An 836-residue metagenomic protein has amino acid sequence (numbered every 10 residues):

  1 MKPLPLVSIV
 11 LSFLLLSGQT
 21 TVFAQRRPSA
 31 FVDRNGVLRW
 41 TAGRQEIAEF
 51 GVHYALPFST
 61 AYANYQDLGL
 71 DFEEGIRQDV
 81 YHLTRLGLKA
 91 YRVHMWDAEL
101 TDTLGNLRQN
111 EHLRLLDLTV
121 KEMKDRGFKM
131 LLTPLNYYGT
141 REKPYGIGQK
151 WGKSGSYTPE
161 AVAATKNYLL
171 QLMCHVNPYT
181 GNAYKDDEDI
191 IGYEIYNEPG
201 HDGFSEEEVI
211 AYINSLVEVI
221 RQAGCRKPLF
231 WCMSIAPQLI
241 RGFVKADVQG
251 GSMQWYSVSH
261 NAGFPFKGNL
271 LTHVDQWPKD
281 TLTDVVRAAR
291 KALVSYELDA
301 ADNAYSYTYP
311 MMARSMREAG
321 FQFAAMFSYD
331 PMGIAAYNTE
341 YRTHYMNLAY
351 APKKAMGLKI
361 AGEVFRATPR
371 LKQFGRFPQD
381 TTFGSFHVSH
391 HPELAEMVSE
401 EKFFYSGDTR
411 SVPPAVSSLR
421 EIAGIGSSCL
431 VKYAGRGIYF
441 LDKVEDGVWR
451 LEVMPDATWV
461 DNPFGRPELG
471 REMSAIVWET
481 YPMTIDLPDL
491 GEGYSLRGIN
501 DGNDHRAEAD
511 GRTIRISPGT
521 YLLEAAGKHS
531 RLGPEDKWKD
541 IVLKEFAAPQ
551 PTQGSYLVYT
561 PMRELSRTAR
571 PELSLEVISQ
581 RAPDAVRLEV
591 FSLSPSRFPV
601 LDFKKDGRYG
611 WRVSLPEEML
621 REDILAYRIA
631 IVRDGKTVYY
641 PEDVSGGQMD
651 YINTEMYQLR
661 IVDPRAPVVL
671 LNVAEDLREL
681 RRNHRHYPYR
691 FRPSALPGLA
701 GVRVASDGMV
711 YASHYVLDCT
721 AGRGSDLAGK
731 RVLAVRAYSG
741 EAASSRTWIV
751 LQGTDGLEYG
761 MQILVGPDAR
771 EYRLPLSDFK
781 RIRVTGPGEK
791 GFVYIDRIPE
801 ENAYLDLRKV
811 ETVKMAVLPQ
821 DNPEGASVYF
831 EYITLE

Functional and structural regions predicted by a protein language model:
M1-Q25: Bacterial Sec-dependent N-terminal signal peptides
R27-D247: Active-site mouth of glycoside hydrolases
C225, L271-A335, Y341-G357: Catalytic-core region of carbohydrate-active enzymes that cleave or remodel glycosidic bonds
F230, L239-D302: Glycoside hydrolase catalytic-domain groove-lining segments
D330-G465: Aromatic- and carboxylate-lined catalytic core of secreted/periplasmic carbohydrate-active enzymes
V412-L565, S574-I578: C-terminal beta-sandwich/jelly-roll accessory domains of carbohydrate-active enzymes
P534-H686: Glycan-association/targeting regions that enable binding to alpha-glucans and other polysaccharides
N653-E836: Beta-rich carbohydrate-recognition modules and glycan-binding surfaces
